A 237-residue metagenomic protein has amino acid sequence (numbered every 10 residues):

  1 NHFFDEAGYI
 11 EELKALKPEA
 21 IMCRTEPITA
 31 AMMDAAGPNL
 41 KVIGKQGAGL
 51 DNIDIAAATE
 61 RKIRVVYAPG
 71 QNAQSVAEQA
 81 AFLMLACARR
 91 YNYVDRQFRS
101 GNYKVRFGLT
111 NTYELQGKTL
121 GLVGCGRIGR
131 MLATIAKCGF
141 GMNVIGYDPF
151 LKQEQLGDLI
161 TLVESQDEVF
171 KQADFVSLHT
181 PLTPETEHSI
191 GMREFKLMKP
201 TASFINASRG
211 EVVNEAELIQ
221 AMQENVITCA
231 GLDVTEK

Functional and structural regions predicted by a protein language model:
N1-V66, G191: An N-terminal-biased, well-structured beta-alpha scaffold segment characteristic of Rossmann-like dinucleotide-binding
H2, Q46-L50, G70-A73, F150 (+3 more regions): Short, acidic/turn-prone active-site loops that include or flank metal/cofactor- and phosphate-binding residues
K14, A30, P149-K237: Rossmann-like adenosine-cofactor binding region
L40, Q116-T119, M192, T201: Phosphate-coordination loops involved in phosphoryl transfer and adenosine-cofactor binding
K41-G44, R64-V66, I145, S203-I205 (+1 more regions): Structural detector of well-ordered beta-strand residues that form the stable sheet scaffold of enzyme domains
P69-T119, M131-G139: Phosphate-binding beta-alpha-beta segment of Rossmann-like dinucleotide-binding domains, i.e., the NAD(P)
C125-G126: Glycine-rich Rossmann-fold phosphate-binding loop(s) that bind the pyrophosphate of adenine dinucleotide cofactors
C138-N143, E224, T228: Conserved S-adenosyl-L-methionine
